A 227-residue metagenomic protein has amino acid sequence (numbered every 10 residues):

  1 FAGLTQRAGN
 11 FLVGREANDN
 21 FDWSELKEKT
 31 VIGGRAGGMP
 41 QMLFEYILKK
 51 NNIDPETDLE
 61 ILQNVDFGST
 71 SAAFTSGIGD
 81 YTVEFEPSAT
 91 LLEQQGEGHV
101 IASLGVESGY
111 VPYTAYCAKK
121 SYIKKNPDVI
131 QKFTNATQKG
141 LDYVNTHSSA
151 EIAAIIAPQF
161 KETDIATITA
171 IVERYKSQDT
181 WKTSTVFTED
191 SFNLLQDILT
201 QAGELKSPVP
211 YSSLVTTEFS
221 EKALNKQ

Functional and structural regions predicted by a protein language model:
F1-N64, A73, D80-P87, E97 (+2 more regions): Short, glycine-/small- and polar/acidic-enriched structural segments that line small-molecule recognition paths
E28, Q94, T216: Phosphate-coordinating loops and pocket residues in cytosolic domains that bind phosphorylated ligands
K50-N51, Q95, Q159, A202: Alpha-helical structural context
F67-F160: Pocket-lining segment of extracytoplasmic ligand-binding domains
F67-T70, E162, E218-A223: Short, mixed-charge aromatic SLiMs
K119, T188, T216-S220: Residue-level signal for threonine
K124-K206: Secondary-structure end/capping motifs
N193-Q227: Conserved C-terminal helix/tail region of periplasmic/extracytoplasmic solute-binding proteins
